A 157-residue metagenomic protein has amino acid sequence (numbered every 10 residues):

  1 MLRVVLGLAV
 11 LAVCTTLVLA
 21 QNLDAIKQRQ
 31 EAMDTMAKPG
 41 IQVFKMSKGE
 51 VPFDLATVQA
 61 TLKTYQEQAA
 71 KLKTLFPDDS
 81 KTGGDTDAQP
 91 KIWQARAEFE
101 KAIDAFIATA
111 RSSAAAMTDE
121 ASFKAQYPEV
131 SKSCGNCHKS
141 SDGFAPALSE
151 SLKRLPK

Functional and structural regions predicted by a protein language model:
M1-V4: Positively charged n-region of N-terminal signal peptides that target proteins for export
G7-L8, V18: Cleavable N-terminal signal peptides
C14-A20: Sec/Tat signal peptide C-region and signal peptidase I cleavage site
L23-L55, Q59-K157: Sequence context surrounding c-type heme c attachment/ligation sites in exported
